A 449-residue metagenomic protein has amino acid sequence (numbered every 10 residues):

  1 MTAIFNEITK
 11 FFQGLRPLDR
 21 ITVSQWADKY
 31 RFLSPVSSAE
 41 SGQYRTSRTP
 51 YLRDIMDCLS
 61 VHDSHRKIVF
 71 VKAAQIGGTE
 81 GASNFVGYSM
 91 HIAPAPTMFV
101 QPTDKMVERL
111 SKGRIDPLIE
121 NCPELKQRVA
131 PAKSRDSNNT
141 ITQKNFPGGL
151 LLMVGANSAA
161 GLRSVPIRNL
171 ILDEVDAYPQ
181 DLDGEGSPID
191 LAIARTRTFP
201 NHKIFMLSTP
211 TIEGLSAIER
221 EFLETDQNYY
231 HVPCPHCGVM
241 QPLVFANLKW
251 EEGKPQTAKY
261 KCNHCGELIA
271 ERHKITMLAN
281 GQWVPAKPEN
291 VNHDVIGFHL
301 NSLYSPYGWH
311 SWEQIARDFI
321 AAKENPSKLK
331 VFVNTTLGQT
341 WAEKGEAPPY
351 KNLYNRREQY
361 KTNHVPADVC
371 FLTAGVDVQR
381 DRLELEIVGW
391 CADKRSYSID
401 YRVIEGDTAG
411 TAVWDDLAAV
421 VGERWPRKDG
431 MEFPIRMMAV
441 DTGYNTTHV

Functional and structural regions predicted by a protein language model:
T2-L372, V376, L383, D415-R436: Phosphate/NTP-binding elements of NTP-utilizing enzymes
V175-D176, Q379, V388, G443: Anionic group-transfer/hydrolysis microenvironments
L385-P426, G430: Catalytic or ion-translocation cores adjacent to nucleophile or general acid/base/metal-coordination motifs in diverse
F433-V449: C-terminal catalytic or substrate-handling cores of phosphate/nucleotide- and metal-cofactor-dependent proteins acting
